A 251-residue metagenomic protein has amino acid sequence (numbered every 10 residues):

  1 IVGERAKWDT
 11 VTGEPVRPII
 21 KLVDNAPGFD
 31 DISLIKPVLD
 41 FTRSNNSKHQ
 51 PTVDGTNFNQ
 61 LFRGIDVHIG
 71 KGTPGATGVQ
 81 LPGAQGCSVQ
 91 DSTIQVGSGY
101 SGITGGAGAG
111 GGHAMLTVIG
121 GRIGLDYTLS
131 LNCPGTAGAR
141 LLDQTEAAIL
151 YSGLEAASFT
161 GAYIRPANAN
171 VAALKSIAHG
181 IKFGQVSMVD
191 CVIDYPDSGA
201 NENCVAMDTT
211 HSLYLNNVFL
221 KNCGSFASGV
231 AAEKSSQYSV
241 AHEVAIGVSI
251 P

Functional and structural regions predicted by a protein language model:
I1-P251: Extracellular/periplasmic carbohydrate-active domains that bind, remodel, or depolymerize complex polysaccharides
